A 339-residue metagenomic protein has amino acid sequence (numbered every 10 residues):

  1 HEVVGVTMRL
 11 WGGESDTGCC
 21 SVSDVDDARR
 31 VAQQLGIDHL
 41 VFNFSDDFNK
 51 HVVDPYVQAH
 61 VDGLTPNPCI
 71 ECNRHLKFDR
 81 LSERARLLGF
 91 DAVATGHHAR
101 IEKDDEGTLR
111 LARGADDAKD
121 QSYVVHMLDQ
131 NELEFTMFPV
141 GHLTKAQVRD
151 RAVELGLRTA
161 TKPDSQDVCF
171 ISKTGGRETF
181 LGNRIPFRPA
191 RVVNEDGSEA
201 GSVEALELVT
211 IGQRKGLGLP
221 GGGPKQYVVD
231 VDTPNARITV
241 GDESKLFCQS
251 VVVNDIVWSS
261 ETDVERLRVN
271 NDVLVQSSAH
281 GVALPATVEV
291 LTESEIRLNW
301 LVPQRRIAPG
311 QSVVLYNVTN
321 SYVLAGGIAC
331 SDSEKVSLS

Functional and structural regions predicted by a protein language model:
H1, G12, A94-I101, T108-S339: AMP-forming adenylation/ATP pyrophosphatase catalytic core
H1-H126, M137, K145-Q147, V228 (+1 more regions): ATP-dependent adenylation/nucleotidyltransferase module used to activate substrates
